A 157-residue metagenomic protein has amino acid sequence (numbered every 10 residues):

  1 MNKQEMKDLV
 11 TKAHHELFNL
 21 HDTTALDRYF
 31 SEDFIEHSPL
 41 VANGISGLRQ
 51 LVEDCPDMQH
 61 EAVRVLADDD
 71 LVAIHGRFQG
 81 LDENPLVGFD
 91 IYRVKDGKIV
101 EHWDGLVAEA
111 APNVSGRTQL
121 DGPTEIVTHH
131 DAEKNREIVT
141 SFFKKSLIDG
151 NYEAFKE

Functional and structural regions predicted by a protein language model:
M1-E157: C-terminal and inter-domain tail/linker signature
